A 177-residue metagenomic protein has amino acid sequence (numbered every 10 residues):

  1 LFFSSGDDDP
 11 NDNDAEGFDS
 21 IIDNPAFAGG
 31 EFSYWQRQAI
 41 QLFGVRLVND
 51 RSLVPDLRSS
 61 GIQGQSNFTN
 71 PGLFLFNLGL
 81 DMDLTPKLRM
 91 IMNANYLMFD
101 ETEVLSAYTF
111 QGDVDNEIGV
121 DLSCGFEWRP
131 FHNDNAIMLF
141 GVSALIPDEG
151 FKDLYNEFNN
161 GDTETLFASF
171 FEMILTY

Functional and structural regions predicted by a protein language model:
L1, L78-L80, M92-A94, F126 (+2 more regions): Membrane-embedded beta-strand positions of outer-membrane beta-barrel proteins
L1-D7, A94-D100, V142-D148, L175-Y177: Transmembrane beta-strands of outer-membrane beta-barrel pores
L1-L78, L105: Extracellular/periplasmic loop regions
D9-G17, T102-F110, G150-E157: Outer-membrane beta-barrel translocator domains and adjoining extracellular loop/strand segments of Gram-negative
G72-F76, N116-L122, T163-S169: Residues that define the transmembrane beta-barrel architecture of outer-membrane proteins
P86-M90, H132-M138: Repeated loop/turn-to-beta-strand initiation elements of outer-membrane beta-barrel proteins
N95-W128, A136-L145: Outer membrane beta-barrel transmembrane domains
K152-T176: C-terminal beta-signal and terminal closure region of outer-membrane beta-barrel proteins
